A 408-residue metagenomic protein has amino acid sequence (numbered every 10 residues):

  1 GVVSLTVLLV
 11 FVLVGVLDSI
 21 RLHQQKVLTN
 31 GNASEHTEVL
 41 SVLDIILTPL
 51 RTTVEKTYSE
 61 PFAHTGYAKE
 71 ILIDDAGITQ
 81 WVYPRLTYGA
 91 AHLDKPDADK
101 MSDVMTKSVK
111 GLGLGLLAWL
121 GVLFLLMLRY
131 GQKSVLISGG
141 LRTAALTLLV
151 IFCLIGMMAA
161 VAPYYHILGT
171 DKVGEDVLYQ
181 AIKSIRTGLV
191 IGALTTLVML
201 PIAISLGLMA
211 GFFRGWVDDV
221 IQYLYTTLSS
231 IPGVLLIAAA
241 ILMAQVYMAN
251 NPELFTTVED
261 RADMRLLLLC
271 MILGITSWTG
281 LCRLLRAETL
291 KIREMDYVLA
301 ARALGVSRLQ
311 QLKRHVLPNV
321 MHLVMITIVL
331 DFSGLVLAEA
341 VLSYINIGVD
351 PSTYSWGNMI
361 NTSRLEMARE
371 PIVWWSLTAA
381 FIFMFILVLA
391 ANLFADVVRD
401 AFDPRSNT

Functional and structural regions predicted by a protein language model:
G1-M199, G348, S352, S363-F381 (+3 more regions): Gly/Trp-centered helix-boundary motif
A144-L154, T170-T408: Alpha-helical transmembrane segments of integral membrane proteins, especially multi-pass inner/plasma-membrane
